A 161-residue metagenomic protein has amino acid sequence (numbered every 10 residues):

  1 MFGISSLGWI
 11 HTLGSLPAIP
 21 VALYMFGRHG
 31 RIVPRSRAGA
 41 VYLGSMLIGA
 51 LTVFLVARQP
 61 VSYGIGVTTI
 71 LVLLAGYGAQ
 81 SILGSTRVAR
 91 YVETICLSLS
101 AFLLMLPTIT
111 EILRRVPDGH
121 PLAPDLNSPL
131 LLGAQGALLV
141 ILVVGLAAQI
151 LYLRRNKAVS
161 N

Functional and structural regions predicted by a protein language model:
M1-N161: Alpha-helical membrane insertion/targeting regions
